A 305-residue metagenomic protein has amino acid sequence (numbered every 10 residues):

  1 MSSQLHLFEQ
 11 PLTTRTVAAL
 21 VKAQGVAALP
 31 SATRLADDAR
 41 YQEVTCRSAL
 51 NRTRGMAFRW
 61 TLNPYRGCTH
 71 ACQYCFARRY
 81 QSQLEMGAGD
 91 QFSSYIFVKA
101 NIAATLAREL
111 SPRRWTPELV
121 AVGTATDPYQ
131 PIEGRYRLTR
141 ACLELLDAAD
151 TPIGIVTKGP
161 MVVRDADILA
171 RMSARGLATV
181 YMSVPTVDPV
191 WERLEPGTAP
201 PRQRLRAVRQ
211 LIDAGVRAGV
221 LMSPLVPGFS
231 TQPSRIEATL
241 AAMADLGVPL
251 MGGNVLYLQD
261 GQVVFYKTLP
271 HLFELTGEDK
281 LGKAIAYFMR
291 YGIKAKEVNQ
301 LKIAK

Functional and structural regions predicted by a protein language model:
M1-Y41, T45, N51-R52, T231-K305: Auxiliary Fe-S-binding modules of radical SAM enzymes
A28-R66, Q73-Y181, P185-E192, P201-Q210: Conserved Radical SAM active-site core
S94-V98, G134-R137, E195-Q203, T231-A238 (+1 more regions): Alpha-helix N-cap and loop-to-helix initiation/capping positions
D147, I212, A241-A244: Non-catalytic positions within long, well-ordered alpha-helices that form the structural scaffold/packing of enzyme
I153, A218, A295: Hydrophobic anchor at the start of a short beta-strand that flanks the dinucleotide cofactor-binding loop
P160-V163, V226-A238: Active-site glycine- and acidic-residue-rich loops that bind and position anionic ligands or nucleotide-like cofactors
V187-V190, G197, Q210-Q232, L256-L258 (+1 more regions): Conserved strand-turn element in the central/C-terminal portion of the radical SAM core barrel that lines
